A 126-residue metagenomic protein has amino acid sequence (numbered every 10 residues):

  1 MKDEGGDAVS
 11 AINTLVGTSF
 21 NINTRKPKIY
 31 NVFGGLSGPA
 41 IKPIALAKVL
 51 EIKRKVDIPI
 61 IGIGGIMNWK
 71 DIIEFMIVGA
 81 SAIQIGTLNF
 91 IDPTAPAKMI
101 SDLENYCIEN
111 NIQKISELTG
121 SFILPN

Functional and structural regions predicted by a protein language model:
M1-I61, M67-I85: Alpha/beta enzyme core
D3, D7, R54-D57, S101-I112 (+1 more regions): Generic secondary-structure signature for well-ordered alpha-helical cores
F20-G34, M76, L88-Q113: C-terminal helical cap(s) of enzyme catalytic domains, especially alpha/beta-barrels
I66-N68, F90-I91: Short Gly/Pro-enriched loop/turn and capping motifs at secondary-structure junctions
D71-I72, P93, L118: Residue-level recognition of conserved structural "scaffold" positions that shape functional pockets and channels
E117-N126: A short, charged, Gly/Pro-tolerant segment at domain boundaries
